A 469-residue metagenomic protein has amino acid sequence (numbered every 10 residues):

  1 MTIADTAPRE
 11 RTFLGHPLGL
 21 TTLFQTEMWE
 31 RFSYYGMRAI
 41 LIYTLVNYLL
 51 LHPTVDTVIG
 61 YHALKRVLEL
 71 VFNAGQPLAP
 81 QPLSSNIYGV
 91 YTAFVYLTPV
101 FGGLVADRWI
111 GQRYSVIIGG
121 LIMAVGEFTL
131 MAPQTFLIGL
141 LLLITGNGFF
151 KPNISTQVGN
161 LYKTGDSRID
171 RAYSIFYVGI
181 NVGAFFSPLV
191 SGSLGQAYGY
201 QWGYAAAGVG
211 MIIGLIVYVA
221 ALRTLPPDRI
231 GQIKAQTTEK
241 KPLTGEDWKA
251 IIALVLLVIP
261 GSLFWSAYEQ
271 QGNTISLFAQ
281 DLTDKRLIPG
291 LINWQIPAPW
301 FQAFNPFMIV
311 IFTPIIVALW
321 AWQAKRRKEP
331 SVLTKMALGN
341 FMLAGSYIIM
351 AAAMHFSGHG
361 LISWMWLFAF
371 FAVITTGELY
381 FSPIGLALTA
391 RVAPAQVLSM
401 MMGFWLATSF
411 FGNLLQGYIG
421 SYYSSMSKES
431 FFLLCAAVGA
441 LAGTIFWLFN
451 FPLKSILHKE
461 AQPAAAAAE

Functional and structural regions predicted by a protein language model:
M1-T22, T164-G165, S174, G192-N293 (+3 more regions): Intracellular loop-helix junctions on the cytosolic face of multi-pass helical membrane proteins
S85-L104, K151, A303-I316, A407 (+1 more regions): Central cavity-lining transmembrane alpha-helices of secondary-active solute carriers, predominantly the Major
V95, R168-Q196, G203-G214, Y218 (+2 more regions): Glycine-rich segments within core transmembrane alpha-helices of 12-TM secondary carriers
T98-F128: Conserved MFS/SLC helix-loop-helix module at the cytosolic interface between two early adjacent transmembrane helices
R108-G120, W322-F341: Cytoplasmic membrane-interface "Motif A"-like loop-to-helix N-cap segments of 12-TM Major Facilitator Superfamily
I118-I138, L338-H359: C-terminal ends and interior cores of transmembrane alpha-helices in multi-pass membrane transporters/permeases
G126, Q134-F150, H359-Y380: Hydrophobic core of transmembrane alpha-helices in multi-pass small-molecule transporters, especially MFS/SLC-type
F149-T164, L379-A393: Intracellular juxtamembrane helix-capping segments at the cytosolic ends of symmetry-related transmembrane helices
